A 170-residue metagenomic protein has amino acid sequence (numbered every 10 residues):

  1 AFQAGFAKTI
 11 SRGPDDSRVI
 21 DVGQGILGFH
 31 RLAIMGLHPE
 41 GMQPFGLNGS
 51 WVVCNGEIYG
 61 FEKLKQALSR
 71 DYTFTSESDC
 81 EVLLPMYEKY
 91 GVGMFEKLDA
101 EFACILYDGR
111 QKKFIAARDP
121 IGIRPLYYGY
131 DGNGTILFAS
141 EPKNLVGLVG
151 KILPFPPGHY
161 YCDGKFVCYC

Functional and structural regions predicted by a protein language model:
A1-C170: Cysteine-centered catalytic environments shared across enzyme families
